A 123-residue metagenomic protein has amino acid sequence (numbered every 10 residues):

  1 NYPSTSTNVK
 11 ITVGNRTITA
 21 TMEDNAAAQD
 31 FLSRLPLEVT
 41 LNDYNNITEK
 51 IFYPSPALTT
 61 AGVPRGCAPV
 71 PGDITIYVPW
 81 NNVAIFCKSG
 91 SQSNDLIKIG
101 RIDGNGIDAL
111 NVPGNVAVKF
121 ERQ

Functional and structural regions predicted by a protein language model:
N1-S4: Bacterial Sec-dependent N-terminal signal peptides
S6-N8, G72-D73: Short, acidic/polar N-cap/turn motifs at the starts of alpha helices
T7-I51: N-terminal secretory signal peptides
T40-Q123: Glycine-rich active-site loops that engage anionic ligands at enzyme catalytic sites
